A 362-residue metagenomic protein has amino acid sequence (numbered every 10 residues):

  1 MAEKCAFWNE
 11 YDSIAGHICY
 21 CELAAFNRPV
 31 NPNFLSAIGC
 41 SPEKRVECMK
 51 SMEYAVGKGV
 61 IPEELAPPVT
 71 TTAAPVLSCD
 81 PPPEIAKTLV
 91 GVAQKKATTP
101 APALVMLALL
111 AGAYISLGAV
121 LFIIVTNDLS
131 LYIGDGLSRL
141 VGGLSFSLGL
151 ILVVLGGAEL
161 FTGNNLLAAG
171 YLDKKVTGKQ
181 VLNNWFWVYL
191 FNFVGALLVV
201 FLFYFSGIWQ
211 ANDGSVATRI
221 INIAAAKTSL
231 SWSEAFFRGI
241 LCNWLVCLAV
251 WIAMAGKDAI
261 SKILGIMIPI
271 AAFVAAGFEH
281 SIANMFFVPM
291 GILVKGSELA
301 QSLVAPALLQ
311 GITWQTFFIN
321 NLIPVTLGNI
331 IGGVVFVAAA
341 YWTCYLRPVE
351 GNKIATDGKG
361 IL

Functional and structural regions predicted by a protein language model:
M1-E64: Cysteine-centered metal-binding/redox modules
P62-L362: Alpha-helical transmembrane segments and their helix-helix packing motifs
